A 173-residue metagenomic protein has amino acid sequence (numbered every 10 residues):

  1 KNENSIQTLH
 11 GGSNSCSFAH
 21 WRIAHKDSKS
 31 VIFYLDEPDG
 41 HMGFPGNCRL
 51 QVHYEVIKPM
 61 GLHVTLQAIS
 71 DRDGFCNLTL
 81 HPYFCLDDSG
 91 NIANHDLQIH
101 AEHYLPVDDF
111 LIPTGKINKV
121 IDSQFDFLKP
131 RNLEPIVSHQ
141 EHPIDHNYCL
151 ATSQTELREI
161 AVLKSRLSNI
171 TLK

Functional and structural regions predicted by a protein language model:
K1-K173: An exposed, glycine/acidic-rich loop-and-rim segment of catalytic or binding clefts
